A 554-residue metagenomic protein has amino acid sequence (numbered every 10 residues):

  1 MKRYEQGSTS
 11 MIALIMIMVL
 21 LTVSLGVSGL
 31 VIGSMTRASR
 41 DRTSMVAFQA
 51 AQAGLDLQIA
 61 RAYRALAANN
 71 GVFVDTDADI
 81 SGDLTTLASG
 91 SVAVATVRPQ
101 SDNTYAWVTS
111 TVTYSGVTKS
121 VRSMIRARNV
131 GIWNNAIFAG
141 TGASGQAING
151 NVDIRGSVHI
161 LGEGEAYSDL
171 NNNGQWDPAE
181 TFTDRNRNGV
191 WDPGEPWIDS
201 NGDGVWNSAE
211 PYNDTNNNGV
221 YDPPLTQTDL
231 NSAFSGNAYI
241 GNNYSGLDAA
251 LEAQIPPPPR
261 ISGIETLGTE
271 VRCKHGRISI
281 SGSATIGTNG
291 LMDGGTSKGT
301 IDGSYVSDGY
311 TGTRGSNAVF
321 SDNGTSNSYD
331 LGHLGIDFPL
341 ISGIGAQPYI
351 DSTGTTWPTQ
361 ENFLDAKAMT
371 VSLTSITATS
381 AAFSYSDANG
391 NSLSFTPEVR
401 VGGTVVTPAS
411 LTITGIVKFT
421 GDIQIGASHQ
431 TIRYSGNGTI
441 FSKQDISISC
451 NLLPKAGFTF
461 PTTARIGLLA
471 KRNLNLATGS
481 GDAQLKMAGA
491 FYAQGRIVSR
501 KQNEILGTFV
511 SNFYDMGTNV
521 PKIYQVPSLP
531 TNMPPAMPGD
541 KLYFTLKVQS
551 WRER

Functional and structural regions predicted by a protein language model:
K2-Q146, G150-R155, H159-G162, P224-L225 (+1 more regions): Beta-strand/loop motifs with alternating small/hydrophobic and polar/acidic residues, enriched in the first structured
A68-I80, G174, L247-L251, I255-I261: Acidic Ser/Thr/Pro-rich low-complexity disordered segments that often serve as glycosylated linkers/stalks around
V72-V74, D79-T86, S91-R98, W107-T113 (+18 more regions): Ser/Thr- (and often Asn-) enriched beta-sheet segments in non-cytosolic proteins
Q100-S168, V220-P348, L468-P530: Short, ordered "entry" segments at domain starts
G131-E163, D351-V526: Long, polar low-complexity repeats
E165-D229: Carboxylate-dense, calcium-coordinating segments in secreted/extracellular and ER-lumen proteins
Q175, G189-V190, G204-V205, L291 (+2 more regions): Glycine-centric low-complexity/flexibility signal
